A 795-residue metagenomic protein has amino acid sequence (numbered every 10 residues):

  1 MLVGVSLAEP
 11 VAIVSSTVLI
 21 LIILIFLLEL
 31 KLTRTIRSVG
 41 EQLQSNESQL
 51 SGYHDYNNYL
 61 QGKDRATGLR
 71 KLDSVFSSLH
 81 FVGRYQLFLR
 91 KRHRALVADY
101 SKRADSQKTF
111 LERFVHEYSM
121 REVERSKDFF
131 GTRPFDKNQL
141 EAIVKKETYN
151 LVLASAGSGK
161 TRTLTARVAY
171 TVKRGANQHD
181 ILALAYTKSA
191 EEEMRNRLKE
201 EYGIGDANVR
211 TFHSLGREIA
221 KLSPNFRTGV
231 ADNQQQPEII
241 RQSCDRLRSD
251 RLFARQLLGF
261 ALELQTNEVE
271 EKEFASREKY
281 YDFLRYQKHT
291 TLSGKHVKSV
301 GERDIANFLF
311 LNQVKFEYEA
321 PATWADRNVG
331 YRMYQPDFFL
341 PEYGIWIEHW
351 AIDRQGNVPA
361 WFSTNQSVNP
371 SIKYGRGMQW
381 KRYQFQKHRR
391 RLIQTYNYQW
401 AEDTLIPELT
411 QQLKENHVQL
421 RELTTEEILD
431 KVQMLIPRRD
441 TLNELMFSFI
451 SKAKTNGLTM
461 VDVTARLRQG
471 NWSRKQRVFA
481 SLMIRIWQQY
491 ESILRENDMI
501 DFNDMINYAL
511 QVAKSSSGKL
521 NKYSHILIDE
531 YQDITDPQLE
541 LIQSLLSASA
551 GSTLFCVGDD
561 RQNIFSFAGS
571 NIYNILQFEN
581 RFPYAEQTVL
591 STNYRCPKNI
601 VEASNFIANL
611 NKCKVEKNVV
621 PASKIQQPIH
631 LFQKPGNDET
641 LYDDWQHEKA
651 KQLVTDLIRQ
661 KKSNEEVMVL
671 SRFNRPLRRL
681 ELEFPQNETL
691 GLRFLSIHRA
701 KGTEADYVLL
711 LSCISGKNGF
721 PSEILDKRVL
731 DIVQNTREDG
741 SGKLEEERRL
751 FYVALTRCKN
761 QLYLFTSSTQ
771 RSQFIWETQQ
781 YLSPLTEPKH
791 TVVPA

Functional and structural regions predicted by a protein language model:
L27-R227, T756-R757: P-loop NTPase Walker
H54-N57, D180, A185-F260, Y374 (+3 more regions): Conserved P-loop NTPase-based nucleic-acid remodeling module centered on helicase motor cores
G83, S101-A156, R162-L164, L182 (+11 more regions): Conserved helicase NTPase motor core
S158-L164, E273-E278, K288, Y584-E586 (+1 more regions): Helicase P-loop NTPase motor core
F310-G330, D337: A short acidic/basic microdomain associated with nuclease active sites
Y334-G356, H388: Active-site beta-strand-loop-beta-strand hairpin of nuclease catalytic cores that positions key catalytic residues
G377, R382-Y383, D536-L631, L725: Conserved RecA-like helicase ATPase core segment that couples NTP binding/hydrolysis to strand translocation
S663-N664, N687-G691, L695, A700-P788: Conserved helicase C-terminal RecA-like lobe
